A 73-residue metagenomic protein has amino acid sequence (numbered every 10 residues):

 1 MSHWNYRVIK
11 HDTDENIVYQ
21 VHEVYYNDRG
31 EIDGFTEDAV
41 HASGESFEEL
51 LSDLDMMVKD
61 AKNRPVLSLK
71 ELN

Functional and structural regions predicted by a protein language model:
M1-Q20, N27-R29: Short N-terminal "domain-start" leader segments that mark the transition from disordered tails or signal peptides into
S2, A39-A42, E48-N73: Low-complexity intrinsically disordered segments
I17-V21, Y25, L67-L72: Unusually extended, aromatic-enriched hydrophobic runs near protein termini
F35-E37: Amphipathic, hydrophobic secondary-structure cores in small proteins
